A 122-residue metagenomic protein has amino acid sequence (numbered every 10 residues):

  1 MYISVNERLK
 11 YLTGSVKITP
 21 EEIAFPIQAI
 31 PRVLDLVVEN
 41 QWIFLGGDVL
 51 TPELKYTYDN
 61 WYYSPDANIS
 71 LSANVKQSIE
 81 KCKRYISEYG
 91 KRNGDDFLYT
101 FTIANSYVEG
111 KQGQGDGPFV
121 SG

Functional and structural regions predicted by a protein language model:
M1-A24: Long, contiguous N-terminal structural blocks used for assembly/anchoring
R8, V33-L36, S78-K81, Y85: Charge-rich, solvent-exposed alpha-helical interaction surfaces
S15, L36, N40-I43, E88 (+1 more regions): Surface-exposed polar/charged interaction patches
K17, P26, W61-P65: Short, solvent-exposed coil/turn linker segments
I18-P20, A29, G117-G122: Short, flexible N-terminal segments of the mature chain
P26-Y56: Short, well-structured hydrophobic secondary-structure segments
G46-S87, K91: Acidic, low-complexity, intrinsically disordered interaction modules
K76-S121: Amphipathic alpha-helical binding modules
